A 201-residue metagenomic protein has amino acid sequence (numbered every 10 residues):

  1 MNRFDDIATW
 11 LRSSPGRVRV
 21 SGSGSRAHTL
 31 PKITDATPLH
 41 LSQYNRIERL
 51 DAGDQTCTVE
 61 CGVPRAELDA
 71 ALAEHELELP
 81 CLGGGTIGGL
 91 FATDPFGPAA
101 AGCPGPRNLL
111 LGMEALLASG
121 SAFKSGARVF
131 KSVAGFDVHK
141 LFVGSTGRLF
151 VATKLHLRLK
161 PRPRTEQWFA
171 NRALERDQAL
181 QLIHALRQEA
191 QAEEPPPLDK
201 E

Functional and structural regions predicted by a protein language model:
M1-V20, H40-G83, D94-R128, P163-N171: N-terminal glycine-rich flavin-associated loop
W10, A71, L90, L182-A185: Residues that form generic nucleotide/phosphate-binding pockets
G24: Major-groove DNA-recognition helix of helix-turn-helix-type DNA-binding domains
A27-I33: Short glycine-biased active-site loop of nucleotidyltransferases that positions the nucleotide triphosphate and helps
I33, A99-A100, R158: Single-residue recognition of alpha-helix boundary sites
T37: Conserved nucleotidyltransferase catalytic core and NTase-mimicking acidic/glycine-rich helix/loop elements in nucleic
G85-G89: Acidic low-complexity segments
A92, L110-E201: C-terminal substrate-binding/cap subdomain adjacent to the FAD-binding core in PCMH-type and related FAD-linked
